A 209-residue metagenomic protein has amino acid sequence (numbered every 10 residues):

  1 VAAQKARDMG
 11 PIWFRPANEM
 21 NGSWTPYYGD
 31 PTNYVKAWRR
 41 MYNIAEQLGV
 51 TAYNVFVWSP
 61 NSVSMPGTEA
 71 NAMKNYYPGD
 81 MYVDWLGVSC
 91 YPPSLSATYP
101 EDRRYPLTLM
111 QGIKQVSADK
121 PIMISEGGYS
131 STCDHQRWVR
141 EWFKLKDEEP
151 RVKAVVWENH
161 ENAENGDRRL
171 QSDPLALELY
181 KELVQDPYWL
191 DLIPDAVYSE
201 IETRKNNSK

Functional and structural regions predicted by a protein language model:
V1-A2, S62-P78, P100-K114, Q136-L145: Alpha-helical scaffolding within the catalytic cores of extracellular/periplasmic polymer-degrading hydrolases
V1-W13, N33-G49, A72-P78, K146-D147: An active-site-proximal structural segment forming one wall of the substrate-binding cleft that immediately precedes
A2-P31, Y53-S62, L86: Active-site groove signature of glycoside hydrolases
I12-W13, K120-K209: Substrate-binding cleft of secreted/luminal carbohydrate-active enzymes
N18-E19, Y27, N61, G79-M81 (+3 more regions): Cell-envelope and extracellular/periplasmic
S23-Y27, M65-T68, L95-T98, S131-H135 (+1 more regions): Extracytoplasmic/secreted cell-surface and envelope-processing proteins
W38, Y42-N71, D119-T132, A154-H160: Aromatic-lined carbohydrate-recognition surfaces of secreted/lumenal glycan-active proteins
W85-C133: Glycoside hydrolase catalytic-domain groove-lining segments
